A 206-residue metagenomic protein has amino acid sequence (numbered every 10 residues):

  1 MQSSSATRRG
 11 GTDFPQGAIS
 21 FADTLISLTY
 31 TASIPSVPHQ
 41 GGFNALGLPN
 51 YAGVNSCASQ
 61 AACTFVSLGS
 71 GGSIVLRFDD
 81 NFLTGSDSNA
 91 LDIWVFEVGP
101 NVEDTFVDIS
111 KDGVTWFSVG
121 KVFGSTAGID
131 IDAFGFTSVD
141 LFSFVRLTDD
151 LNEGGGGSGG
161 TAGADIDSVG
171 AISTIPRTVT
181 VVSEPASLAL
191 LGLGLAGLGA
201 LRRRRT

Functional and structural regions predicted by a protein language model:
M1-I109, G113-V179: A domain-level signal for the mature, folded cores of soluble proteins
S183-L201: A short, hydrophobic C-terminal helix/tail in secreted or cell-surface proteins
R203-T206: Short, charged juxtamembrane terminal tails flanking transmembrane helices
